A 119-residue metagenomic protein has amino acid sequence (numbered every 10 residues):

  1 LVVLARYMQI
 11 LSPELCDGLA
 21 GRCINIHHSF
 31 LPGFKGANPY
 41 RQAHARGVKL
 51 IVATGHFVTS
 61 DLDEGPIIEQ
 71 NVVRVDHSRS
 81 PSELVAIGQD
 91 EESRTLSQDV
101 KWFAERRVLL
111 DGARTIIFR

Functional and structural regions predicted by a protein language model:
V3-R119: Donor/substrate-binding cores of folate-linked one-carbon enzymes
